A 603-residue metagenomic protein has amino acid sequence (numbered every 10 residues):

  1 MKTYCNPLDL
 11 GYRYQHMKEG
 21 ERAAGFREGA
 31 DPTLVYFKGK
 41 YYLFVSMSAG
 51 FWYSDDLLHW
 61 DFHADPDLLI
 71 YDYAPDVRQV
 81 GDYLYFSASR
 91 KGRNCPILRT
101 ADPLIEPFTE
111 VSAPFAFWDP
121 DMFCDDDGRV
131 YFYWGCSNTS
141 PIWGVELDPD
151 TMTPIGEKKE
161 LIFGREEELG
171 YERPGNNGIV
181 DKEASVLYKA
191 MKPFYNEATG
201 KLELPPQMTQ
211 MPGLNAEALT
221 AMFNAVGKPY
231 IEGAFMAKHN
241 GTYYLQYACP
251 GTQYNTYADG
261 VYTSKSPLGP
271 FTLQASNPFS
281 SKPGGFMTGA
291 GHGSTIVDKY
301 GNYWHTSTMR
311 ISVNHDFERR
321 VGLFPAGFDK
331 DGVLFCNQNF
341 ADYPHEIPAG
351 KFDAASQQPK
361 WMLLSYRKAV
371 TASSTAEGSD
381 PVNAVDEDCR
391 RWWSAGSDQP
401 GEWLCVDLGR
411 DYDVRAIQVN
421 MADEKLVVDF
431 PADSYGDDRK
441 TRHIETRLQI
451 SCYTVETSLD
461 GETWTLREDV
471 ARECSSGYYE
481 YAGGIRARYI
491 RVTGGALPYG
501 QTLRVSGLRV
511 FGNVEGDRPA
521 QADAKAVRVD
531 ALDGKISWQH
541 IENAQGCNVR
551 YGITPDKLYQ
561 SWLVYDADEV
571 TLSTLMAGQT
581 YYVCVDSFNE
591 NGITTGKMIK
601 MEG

Functional and structural regions predicted by a protein language model:
M1-V226, K238-Y243, A248-G285, Y300 (+2 more regions): Beta-rich carbohydrate-recognition and catalytic domains
G260, S451, S476-Y478, D566-T571: Short S/T/G- and acidic-enriched coil/turn segments that sit immediately N-terminal to beta-strands in beta-sandwich
D386-L466, E473-A524, V529, A577 (+1 more regions): Aromatic, loop-rich ligand-recognition surfaces of beta-strand-rich domains
E468-E473, S561-A567: Short beta-strand segments within Ig-like beta-sandwich modules, predominantly Fibronectin type-III
T502-L503, F588-G603: Extracellular fibronectin type III
L532-A544: Conserved aromatic anchor
E542-D566: Extracellular low-complexity, O-glycosylation-prone stalks/linkers
L572-I593: Beta-strand-rich modules
